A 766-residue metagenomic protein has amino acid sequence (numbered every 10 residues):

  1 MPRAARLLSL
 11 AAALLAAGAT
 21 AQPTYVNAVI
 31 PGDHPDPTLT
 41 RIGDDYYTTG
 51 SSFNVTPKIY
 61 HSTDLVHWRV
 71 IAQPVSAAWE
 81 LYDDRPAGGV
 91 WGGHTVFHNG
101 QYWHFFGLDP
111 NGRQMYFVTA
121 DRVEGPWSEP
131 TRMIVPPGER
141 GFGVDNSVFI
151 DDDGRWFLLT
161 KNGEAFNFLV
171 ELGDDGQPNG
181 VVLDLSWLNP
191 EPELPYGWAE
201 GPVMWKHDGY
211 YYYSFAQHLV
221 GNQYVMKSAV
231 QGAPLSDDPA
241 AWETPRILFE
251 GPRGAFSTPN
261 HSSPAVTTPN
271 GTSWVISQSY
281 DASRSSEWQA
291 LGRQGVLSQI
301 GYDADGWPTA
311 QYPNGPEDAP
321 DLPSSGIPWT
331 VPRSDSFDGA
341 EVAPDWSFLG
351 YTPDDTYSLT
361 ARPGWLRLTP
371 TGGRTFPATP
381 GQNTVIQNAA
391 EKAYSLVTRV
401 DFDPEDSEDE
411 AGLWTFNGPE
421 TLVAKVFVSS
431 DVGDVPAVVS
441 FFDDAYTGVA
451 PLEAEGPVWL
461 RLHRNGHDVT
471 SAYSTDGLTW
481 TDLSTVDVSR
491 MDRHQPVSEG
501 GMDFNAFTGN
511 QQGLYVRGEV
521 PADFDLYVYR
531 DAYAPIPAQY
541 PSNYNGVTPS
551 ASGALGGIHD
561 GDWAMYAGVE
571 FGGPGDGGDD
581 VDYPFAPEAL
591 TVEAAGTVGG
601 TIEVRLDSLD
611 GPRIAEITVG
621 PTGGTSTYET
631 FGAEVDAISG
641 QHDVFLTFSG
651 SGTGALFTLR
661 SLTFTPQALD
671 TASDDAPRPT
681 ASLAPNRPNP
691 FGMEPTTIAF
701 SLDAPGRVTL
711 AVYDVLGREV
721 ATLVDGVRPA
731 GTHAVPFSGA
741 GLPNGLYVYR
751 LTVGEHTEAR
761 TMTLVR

Functional and structural regions predicted by a protein language model:
M1-S9: Bacterial N-terminal signal peptides that target proteins for export
S9-A17: Bacterial N-terminal signal peptides
Q22-F585, A589-T597, T601-E603, D607-R613 (+2 more regions): Carbohydrate-active catalytic/glycan-binding domains of CAZyme proteins, especially the secreted or lumenal ectodomains
V486-V488, P612-G623, A721-R728: Solvent-exposed serine/threonine-rich low-complexity stretches and specific carbohydrate-binding patches
G624, A637, N686-R687: Short conserved micro-motifs on helix faces and helix-strand junctions that flank and scaffold key functional residues
G624-F631, A730-P736: Aromatic sugar-binding surface patches on proteins that engage polysaccharides or sugar-phosphate polymers
L669-P677: Ser/Thr-rich, Pro/Gly/Ala-heavy low-complexity intrinsically disordered linkers and tails of secreted extracellular
A676-R687, F691-R766: C-terminal outer-membrane/trafficking sorting elements
